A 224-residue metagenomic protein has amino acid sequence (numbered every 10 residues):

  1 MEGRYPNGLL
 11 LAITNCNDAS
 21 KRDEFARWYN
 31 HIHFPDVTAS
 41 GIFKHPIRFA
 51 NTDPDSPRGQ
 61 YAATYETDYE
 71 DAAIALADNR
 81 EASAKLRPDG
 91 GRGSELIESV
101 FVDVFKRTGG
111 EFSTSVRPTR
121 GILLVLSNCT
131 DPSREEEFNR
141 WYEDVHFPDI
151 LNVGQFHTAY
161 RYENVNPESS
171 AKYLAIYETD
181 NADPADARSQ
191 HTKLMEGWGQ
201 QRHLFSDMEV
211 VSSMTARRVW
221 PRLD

Functional and structural regions predicted by a protein language model:
M1-D224: Macromolecular interaction modules
